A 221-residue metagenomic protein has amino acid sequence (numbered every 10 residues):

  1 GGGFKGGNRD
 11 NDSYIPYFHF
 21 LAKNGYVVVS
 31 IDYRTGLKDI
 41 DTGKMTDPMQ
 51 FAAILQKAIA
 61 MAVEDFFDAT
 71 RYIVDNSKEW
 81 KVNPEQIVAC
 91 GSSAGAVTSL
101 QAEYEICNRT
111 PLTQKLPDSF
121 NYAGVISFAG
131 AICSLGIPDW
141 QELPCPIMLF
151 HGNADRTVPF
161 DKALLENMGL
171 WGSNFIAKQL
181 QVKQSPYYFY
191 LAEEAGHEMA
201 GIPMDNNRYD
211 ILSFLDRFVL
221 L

Functional and structural regions predicted by a protein language model:
G1-G3: Short beta-strand element of the alpha/beta-hydrolase
K5-G6, D68-L143: Primarily recognizes the serine-hydrolase "nucleophile elbow" in alpha/beta-hydrolase and SGNH/GDSL folds
N8-I31, K38-I40: Short amphipathic alpha-helix adjacent to the substrate-entry channel of hydrolases
T35-L37, I132, G196: Alpha/beta-hydrolase active-site loop signature
G36-M49, I147-F150: Short, flexible, mixed-charge acidic loops at enzyme active sites
T46-E79: Alpha/beta-hydrolase active-site loop
T113-K183: The feature captures the conserved acid-bearing segment of alpha/beta-hydrolase catalytic domains
Q181-L221: C-terminal catalytic histidine-bearing segment of alpha/beta-hydrolase fold enzymes
